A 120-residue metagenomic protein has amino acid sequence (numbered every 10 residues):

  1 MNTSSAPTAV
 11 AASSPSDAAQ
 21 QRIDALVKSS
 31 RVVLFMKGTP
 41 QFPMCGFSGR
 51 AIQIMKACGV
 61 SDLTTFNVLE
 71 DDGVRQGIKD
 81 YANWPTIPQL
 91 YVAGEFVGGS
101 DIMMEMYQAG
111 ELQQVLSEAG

Functional and structural regions predicted by a protein language model:
M1-V33: N-terminal leader/targeting and pre-domain segments
D24-D62: Local sequence-structure signature of Cys/Sec-based thiol-disulfide redox active-site neighborhoods
P43-S48, P88, A93, G99: Short coil/turn motifs at helix boundaries and re-entrant loops, enriched in small/polar and proline residues
V60-R75: Thiol-based oxidoreductase modules, predominantly thioredoxin-like and allied folds used for disulfide exchange
D80-T86: Thiol/disulfide oxidoreductase modules built on the thioredoxin-like
V92-G120: Non-catalytic, surface beta->alpha helical segment in thiol-disulfide oxidoreductase systems
